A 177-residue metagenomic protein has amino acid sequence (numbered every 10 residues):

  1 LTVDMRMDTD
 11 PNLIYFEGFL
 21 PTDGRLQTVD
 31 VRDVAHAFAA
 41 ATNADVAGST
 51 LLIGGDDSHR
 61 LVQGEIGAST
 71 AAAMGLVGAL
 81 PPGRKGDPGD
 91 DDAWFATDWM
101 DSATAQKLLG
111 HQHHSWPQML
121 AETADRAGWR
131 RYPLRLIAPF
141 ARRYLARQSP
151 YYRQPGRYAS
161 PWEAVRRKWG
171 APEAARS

Functional and structural regions predicted by a protein language model:
L1-V3, S58: Conserved sequence/active-site signature of Rossmann-fold short-chain dehydrogenase/reductase
V3-T22, A72-P82: A short C-terminal helix-loop "cap" of Rossmann-like NAD(P)-dependent dehydrogenase/epimerase domains
D4-D10, V29, G64, A103: Surface-exposed loop/turn and secondary-structure junction residues enriched for glycine/proline
D8-E17, G24-S58: Alpha-helical substrate-binding/gating segment
P21-R25, P88-G89: Short coil/turn segments at secondary-structure junctions
A37-G110, H114-A124, R130-F140, Y144-S177: Mid/C-terminal beta-alpha module of Rossmann-like enzyme folds, strongest in SDR-family dehydrogenases/epimerases
